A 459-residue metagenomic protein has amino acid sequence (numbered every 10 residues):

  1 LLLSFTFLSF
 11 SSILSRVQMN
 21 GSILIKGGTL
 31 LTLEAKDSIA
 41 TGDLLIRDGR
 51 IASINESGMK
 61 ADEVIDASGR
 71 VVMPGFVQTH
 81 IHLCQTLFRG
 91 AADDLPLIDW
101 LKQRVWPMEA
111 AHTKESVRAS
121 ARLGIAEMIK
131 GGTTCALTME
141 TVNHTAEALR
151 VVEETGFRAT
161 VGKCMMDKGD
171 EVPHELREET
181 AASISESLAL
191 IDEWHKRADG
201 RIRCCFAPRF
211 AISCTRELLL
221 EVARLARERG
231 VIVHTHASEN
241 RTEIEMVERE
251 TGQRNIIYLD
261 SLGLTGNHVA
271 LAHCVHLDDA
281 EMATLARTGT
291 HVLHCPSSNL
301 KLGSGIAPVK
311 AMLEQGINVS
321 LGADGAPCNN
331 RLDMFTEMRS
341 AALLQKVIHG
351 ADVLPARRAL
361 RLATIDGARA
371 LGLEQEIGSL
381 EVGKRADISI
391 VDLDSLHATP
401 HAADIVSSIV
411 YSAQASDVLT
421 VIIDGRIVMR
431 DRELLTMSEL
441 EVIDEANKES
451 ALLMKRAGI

Functional and structural regions predicted by a protein language model:
S11-G42, R47-R50, S57, T364-I459: Active-site microenvironment of metallo-dependent hydrolases
I23-K26, R47-D48, M59-Q103, R122 (+1 more regions): Replace "His-x-His-based motif
G28, L44, G49, G69 (+15 more regions): Divalent metal-coordination and catalytic microenvironments
L87-A119, K163-A181, R241-H268, T288-H291 (+1 more regions): Active-site gating loops and adjacent loop-to-helix segments of metal-dependent hydrolytic enzymes
R89-F157, S183-D199, N447-G458: Alpha-helical scaffold segments that flank or form the walls of functional sites
T138-V142, C205-E221, L300-L302, A370-G372: Active-site glycine- and acidic-residue-rich loops that bind and position anionic ligands or nucleotide-like cofactors
E147-V275: Metal-coordinating catalytic core of metallo-dependent amide/deamination hydrolases
L259-H268, K310-S395, S412: His/Asp/Glu-enriched, well-ordered alpha-helical/loop segment that forms or immediately abuts the divalent-metal
